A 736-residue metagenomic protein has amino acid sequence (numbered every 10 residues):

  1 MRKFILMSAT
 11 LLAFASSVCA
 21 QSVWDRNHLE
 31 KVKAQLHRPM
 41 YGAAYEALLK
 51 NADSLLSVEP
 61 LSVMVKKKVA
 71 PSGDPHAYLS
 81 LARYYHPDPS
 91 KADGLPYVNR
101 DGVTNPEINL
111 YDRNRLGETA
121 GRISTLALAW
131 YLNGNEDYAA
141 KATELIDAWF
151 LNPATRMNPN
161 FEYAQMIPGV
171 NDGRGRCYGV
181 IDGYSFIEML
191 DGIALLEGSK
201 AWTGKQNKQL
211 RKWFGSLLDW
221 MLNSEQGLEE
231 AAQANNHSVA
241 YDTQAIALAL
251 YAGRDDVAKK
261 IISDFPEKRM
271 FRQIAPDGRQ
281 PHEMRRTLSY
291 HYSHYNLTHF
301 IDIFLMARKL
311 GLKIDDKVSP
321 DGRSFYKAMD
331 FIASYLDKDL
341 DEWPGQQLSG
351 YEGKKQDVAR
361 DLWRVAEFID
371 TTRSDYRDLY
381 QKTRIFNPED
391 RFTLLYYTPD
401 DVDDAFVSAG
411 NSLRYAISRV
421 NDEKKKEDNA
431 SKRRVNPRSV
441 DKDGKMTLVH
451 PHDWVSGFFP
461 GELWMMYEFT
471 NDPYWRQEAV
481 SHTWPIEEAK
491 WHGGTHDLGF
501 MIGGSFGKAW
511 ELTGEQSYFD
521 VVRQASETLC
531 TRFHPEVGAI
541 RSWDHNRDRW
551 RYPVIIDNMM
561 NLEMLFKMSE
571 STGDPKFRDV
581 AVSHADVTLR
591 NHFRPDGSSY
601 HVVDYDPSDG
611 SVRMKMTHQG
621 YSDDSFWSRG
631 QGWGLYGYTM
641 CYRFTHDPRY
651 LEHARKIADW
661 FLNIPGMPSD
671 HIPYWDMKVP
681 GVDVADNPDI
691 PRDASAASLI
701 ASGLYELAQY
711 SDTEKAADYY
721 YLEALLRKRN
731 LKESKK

Functional and structural regions predicted by a protein language model:
M1-Q21: Bacterial Sec-dependent N-terminal signal peptides
K3, S16, L55, E162-A164 (+3 more regions): Short, intrinsically disordered/low-complexity patches at protein termini and at juxtamembrane boundaries
K3, S8, A120-L128, D147 (+4 more regions): Contiguous, well-ordered alpha-helical segments that form the cores/surfaces of helical PPI scaffolds
C19-L228, S263-P266, R308-K309, D316-T470 (+4 more regions): Extracellular glycan-targeting catalytic surfaces
G94, D137-A140, E144, P153-P159 (+12 more regions): Glycan-recognition and catalytic cores of secretory/periplasmic carbohydrate-active enzymes
P168-G173, E230, R279-L288, I314 (+1 more regions): Short helix/strand-bridging catalytic loops that position acidic/His residues to coordinate divalent metals and engage
A240-P320: Flexible, glycine-rich surface segments
L248, S289-H299, L305-M306, W343-T371 (+1 more regions): Long, charge-rich low-complexity segments
